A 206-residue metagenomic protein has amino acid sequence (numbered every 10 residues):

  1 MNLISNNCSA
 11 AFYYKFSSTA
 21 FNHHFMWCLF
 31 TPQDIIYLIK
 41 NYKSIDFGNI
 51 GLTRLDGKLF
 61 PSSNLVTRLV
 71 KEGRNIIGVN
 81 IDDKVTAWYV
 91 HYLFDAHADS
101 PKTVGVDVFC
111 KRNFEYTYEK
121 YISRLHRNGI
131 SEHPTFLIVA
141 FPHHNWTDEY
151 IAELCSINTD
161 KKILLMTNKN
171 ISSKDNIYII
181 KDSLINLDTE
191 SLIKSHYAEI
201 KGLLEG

Functional and structural regions predicted by a protein language model:
M1-G206: Extracellular glycan-modifying ectodomains
